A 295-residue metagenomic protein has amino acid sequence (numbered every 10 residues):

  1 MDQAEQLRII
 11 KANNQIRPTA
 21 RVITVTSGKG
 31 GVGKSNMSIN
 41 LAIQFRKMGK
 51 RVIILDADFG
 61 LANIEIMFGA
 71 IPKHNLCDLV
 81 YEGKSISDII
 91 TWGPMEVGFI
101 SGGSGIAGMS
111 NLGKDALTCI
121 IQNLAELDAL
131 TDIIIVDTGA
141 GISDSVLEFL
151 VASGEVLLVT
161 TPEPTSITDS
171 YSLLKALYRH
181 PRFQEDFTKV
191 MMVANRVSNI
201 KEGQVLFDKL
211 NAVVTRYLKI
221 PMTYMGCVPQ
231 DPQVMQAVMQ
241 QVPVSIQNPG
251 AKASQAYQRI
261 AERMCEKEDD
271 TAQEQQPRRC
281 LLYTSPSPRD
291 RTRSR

Functional and structural regions predicted by a protein language model:
M1-G28: Extreme N-terminal, non-catalytic leader segments that precede Walker-type/kinase nucleotide-binding cores
T24-G83: Walker A/P-loop NTP-binding active-site region of P-loop NTPases, recognizing the glycine-rich GxxxxGKT/S
A57-A129, M239: P-loop/Walker-type NTP enzyme "switch/lid" segment
S104, L127-V146: Switch II (G3) loop of P-loop NTPases
T138-G226: Conserved catalytic-core segment of NTP-binding enzymes
T215-P243, Y257: Beta-strand-loop-alpha "switch" segments that mediate conformational coupling across diverse proteins
G250-D270: Extended, charge-rich low-complexity interaction segments
Y283-T292: Conserved small/polar residues in nucleotide/adenosyl-binding loops
